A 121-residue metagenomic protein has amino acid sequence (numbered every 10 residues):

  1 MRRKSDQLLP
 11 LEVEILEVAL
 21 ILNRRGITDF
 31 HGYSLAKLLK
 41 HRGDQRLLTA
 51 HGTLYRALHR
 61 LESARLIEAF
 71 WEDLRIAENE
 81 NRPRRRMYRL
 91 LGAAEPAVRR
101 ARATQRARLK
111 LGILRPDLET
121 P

Functional and structural regions predicted by a protein language model:
M1-F30: Short alpha-helical segments that sit at the start of domains
H31-Q45: DNA-recognition alpha helix
L54-A64: Basic amphipathic alpha-helical segments that dock to polyanions
A64-N81: Beta-hairpin "wing" of winged helix-turn-helix
R84-R86: Short beta-strand micro-motifs in enzyme catalytic cores
R89-P121: Amphipathic alpha-helical dimerization/coiled-coil segments that flank or bridge DNA-binding/regulatory modules
